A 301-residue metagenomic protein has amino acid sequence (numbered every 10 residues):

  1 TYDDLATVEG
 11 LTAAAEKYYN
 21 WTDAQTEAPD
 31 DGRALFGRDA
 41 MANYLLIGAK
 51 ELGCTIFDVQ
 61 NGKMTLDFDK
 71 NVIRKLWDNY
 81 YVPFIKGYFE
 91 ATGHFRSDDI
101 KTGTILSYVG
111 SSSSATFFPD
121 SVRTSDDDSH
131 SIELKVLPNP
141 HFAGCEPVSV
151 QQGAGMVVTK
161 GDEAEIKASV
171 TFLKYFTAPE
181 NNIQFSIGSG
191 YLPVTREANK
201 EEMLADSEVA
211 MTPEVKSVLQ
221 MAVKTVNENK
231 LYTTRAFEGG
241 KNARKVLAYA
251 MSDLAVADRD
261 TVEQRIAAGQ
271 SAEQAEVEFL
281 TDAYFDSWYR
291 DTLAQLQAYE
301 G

Functional and structural regions predicted by a protein language model:
T1-A6, C54-K75, T124-S129, H141-E146: Short, solvent-exposed loop/beta-turn-alpha elements that line the ligand-binding surface or hinge of extracytoplasmic
A6-G10, F89-T102: Short helix-initiation/N-cap motifs at beta->coil->alpha
A6-T65: Extracytoplasmic/periplasmic solute-binding protein
T12-Y19, V59-G93, N139: Glycine-centered hinge/linker elements that transmit conformational signals in sensory and ligand-binding systems
I85-K86, S125-N199, K230: Extracytoplasmic/periplasmic substrate-recognition and gating elements
T102-S114: Alpha-to-beta junction loops
S112-S129: A ligand-binding cleft/hinge motif common to bilobed small-molecule-binding domains
Q220-G301: Conserved C-terminal helix/tail region of periplasmic/extracytoplasmic solute-binding proteins
